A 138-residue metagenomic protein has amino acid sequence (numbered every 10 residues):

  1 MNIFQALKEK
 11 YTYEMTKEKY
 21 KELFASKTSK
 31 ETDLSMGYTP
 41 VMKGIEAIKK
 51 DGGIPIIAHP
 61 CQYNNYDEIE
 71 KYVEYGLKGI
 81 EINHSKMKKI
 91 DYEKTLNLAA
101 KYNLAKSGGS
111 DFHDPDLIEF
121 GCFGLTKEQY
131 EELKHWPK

Functional and structural regions predicted by a protein language model:
M1-V73, Q129-P137: Extended substrate/RNA-proximal surfaces in nucleic-acid metabolism proteins
M42, E46-D51, C61-K138: Charged catalytic cores and adjacent phosphate/nucleic-acid-binding surfaces used for phosphate/nucleic-acid chemistry
